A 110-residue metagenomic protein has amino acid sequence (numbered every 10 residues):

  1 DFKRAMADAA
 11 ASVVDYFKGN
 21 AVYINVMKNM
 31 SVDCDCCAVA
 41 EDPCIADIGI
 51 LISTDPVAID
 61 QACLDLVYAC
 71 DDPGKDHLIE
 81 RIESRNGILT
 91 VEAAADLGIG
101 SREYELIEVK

Functional and structural regions predicted by a protein language model:
D1-K110: Extended, low-polarity segments enriched in aliphatic/aromatic residues
